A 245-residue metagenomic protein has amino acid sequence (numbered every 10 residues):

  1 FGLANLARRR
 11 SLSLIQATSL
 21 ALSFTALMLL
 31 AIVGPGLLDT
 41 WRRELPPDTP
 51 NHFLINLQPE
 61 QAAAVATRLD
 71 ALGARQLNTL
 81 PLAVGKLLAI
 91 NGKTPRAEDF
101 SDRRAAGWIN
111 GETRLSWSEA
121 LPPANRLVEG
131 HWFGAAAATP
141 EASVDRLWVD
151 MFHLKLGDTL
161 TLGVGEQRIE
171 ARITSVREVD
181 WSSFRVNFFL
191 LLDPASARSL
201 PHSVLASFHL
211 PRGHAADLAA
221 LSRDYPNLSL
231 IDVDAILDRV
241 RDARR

Functional and structural regions predicted by a protein language model:
F1-R245: Alpha-helical transmembrane segments of bacterial inner-membrane membrane proteins
